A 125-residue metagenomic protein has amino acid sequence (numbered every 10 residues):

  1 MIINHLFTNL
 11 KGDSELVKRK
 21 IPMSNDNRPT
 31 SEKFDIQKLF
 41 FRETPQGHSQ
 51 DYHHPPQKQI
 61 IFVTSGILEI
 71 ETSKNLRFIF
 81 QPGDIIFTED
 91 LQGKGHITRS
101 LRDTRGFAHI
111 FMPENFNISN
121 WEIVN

Functional and structural regions predicted by a protein language model:
M1-F41: A short, N-terminal "cap"/entry segment at the start of jelly-roll beta-barrel domains of the cupin/DSBH fold
L10, T64, S73: Short, ordered coil/turn segments that flank beta-strands lining enzyme active or ligand-binding pockets
I21-N25, Q37-P55, E89-G93, N120-N125: Conserved short histidine dyad/triad with adjacent acidic residue
F41-P45, H54-I70, I110-P113: Short, conserved beta-strand element in jelly-roll/cupin
S49-Q50, I67-E71, I85, F116: Short beta-strand segments in beta-sandwich/barrel cores
Y52, I70-E71, T88-E89, K94-R102: Short beta-strand His + acidic residue motifs that chelate non-heme Fe in jelly-roll/DSBH and cupin folds
S73-L91: Short acidic-glycine-tyrosine-enriched beta hairpin
F87-L91, R102-N117: A short hydrophobic beta-strand segment most commonly corresponding to one strand of the jelly-roll/cupin
